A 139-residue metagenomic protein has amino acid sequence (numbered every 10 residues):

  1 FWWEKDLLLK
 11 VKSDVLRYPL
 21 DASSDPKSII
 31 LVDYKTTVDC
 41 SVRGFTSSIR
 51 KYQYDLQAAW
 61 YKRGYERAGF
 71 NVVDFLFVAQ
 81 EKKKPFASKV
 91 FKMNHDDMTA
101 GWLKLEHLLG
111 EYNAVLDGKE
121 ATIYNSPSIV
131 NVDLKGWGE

Functional and structural regions predicted by a protein language model:
F1-K5: A short acidic/basic microdomain associated with nuclease active sites
D6-K10: A short catalytic or substrate-binding loop motif that flags glycine-/basic-rich loops and adjacent residues that bind
V11-S47: Conserved catalytic cores of phosphodiester-cleaving nucleases, focusing on short active-site segments
S48-D55, W60-E139: Metal-dependent nuclease catalytic regions and adjoining charged, substrate-binding loops involved in nucleic-acid end
